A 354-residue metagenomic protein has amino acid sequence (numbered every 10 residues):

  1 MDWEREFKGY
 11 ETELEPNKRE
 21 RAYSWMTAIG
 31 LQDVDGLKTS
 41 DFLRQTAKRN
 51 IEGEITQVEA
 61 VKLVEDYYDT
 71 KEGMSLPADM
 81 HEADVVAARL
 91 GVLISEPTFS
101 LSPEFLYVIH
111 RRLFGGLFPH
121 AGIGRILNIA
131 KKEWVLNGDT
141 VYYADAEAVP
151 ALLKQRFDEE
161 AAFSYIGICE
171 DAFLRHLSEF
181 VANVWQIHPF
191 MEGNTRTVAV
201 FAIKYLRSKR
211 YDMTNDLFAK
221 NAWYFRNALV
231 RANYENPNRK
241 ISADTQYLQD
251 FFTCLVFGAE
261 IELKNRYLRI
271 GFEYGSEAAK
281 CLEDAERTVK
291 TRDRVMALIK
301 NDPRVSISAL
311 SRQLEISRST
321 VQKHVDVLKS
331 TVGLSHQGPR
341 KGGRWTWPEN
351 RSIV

Functional and structural regions predicted by a protein language model:
M1-V354: FIC/Doc superfamily catalytic core
